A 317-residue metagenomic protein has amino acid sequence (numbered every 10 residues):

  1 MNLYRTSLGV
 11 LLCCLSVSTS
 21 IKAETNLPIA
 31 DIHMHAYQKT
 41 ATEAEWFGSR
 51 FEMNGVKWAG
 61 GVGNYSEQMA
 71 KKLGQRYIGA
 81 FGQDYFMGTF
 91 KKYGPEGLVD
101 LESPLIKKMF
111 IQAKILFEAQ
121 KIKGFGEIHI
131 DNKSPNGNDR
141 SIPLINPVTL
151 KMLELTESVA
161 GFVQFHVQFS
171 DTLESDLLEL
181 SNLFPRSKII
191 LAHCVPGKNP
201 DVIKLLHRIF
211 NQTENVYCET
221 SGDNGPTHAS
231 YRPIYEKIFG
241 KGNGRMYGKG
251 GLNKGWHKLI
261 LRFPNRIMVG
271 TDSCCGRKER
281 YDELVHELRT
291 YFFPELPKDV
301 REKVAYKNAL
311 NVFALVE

Functional and structural regions predicted by a protein language model:
N2-R5, E24-H35, A41-Y65, H257-M268 (+1 more regions): Mid-to-C-terminal alpha-helical segments outside catalytic/metal-binding sites
S7-S16: Bacterial N-terminal signal peptides
T19-A23: Sec/Tat signal peptide C-region and signal peptidase I cleavage site
A30-M34, A59-G61, Y77-Q83, G124-G126 (+4 more regions): Hydrophobic faces of well-ordered beta-strands that scaffold small-molecule active sites in alpha/beta enzyme cores
M34-E45, P95-L101, P135-S141, T227-R245: Acidic/histidine-rich helix-loop elements that form or flank divalent-metal/phosphate-binding sites at the catalytic
H35-Y37, N64, G82-F86, I128-D131 (+4 more regions): Active-site beta-loop-alpha junctions enriched in small/polar residues
E67-V163, G222: Active-site gating/metal-coordination segments in enzymes
S141-V269: Catalytic pocket-lining loop regions of alpha/beta-barrel enzymes, especially the amidohydrolase/enolase/GH5 lineages
